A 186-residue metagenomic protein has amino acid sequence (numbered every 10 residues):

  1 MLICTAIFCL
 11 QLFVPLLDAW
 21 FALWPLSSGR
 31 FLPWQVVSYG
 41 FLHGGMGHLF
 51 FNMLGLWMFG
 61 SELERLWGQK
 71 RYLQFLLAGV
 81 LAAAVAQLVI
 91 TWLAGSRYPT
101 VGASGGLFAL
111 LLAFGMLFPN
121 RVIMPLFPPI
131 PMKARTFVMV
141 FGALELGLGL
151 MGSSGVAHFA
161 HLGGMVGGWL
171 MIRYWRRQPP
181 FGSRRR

Functional and structural regions predicted by a protein language model:
M1-R186: A detector for small-residue-rich transmembrane helices and their helix-helix packing motifs
